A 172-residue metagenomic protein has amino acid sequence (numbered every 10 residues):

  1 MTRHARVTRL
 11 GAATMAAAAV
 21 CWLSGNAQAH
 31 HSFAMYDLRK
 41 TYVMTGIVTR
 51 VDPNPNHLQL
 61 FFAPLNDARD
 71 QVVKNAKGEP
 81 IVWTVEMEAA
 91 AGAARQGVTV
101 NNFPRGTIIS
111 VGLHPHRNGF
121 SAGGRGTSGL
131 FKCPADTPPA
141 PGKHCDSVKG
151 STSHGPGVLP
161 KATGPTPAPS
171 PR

Functional and structural regions predicted by a protein language model:
M1-M15: Bacterial N-terminal signal peptides that target proteins for export
L10, A18-A27: C-terminal segment of classical bacterial N-terminal signal peptides
A27-Y42: Short boundary/loop segments of OB/S1/cold-shock single-stranded nucleic-acid-binding domains
G46-V48, I108: Conserved hydrophobic positions within beta-strands
N54-D67: Short aromatic-glycine-enriched beta-strand elements
A76-A90: Short, basic/aromatic beta-hairpin or loop at an interaction surface
R95-V111: Short nucleic-acid-contacting surface segments enriched for D/E, G, S/T with interspersed K/R
H116-H154: OB-fold/S1-family single-stranded nucleic acid-binding modules
